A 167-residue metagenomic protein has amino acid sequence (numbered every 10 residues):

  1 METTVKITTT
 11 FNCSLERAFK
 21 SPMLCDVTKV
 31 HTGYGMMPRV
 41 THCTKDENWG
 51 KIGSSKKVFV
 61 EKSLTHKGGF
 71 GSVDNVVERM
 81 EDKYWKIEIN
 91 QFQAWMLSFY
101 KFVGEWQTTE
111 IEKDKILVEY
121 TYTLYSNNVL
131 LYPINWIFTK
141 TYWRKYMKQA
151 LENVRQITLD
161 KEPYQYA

Functional and structural regions predicted by a protein language model:
M1-K51: Hydrophobic ligand-binding cavity/cleft-lining segments
E2-T10, S55, G71, Y84 (+2 more regions): Intrinsic-disorder/low-complexity, polar/charged segments enriched in Ser/Thr/Lys/Arg/Asp/Glu/Gln
I7-T9, T44-K45, G71-E78, K101-E110 (+1 more regions): Hydrophobic/aromatic beta-strand elements that line small-molecule binding cavities or substrate pockets in beta-rich
S14-L15, S63, M80, I111-K113: Short loop segments at secondary-structure junctions
R17-P22, T28, K56, V76 (+3 more regions): Hydrophobic pocket/interface hotspot
T41-L97, Q149-A167: Glycine-rich portal/gate segments that line the openings of hydrophobic small-molecule binding cavities
E88-K148, Y166: Beta-strand/loop substructures that line and gate deep hydrophobic ligand-binding cavities in soluble
